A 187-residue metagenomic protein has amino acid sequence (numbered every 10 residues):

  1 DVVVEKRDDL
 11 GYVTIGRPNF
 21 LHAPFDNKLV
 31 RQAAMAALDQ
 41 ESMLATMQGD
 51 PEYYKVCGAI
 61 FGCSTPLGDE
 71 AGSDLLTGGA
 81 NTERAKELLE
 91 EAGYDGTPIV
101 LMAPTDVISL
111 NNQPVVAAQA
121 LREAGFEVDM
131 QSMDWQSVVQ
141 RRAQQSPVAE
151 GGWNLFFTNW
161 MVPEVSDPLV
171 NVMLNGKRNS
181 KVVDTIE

Functional and structural regions predicted by a protein language model:
D1, K28-L29, V115-A124, S137-G152: Short helices/loops that flank or line small-molecule/ion binding pockets
D1-K6, V148-W153, V165-K181: Ligand-binding "clamshell"
V3-R17, K181-I186: Periplasmic-binding protein-like
G11-C57, G96-L110: Alpha-helical secondary-structure segments
L29-Q32, L44-M47, G78, D129-V139 (+1 more regions): Extracytoplasmic/peripheral linker and loop segments enriched in polar/acidic and small residues with frequent Thr/Pro
E52-E91, T105-N112: Structural transition elements
E90-S109, A149-N159: Bilobed periplasmic-binding protein-like "clamshell/Venus-flytrap" ligand-binding domains
D95-L101, Q119-D134: A local structural motif
